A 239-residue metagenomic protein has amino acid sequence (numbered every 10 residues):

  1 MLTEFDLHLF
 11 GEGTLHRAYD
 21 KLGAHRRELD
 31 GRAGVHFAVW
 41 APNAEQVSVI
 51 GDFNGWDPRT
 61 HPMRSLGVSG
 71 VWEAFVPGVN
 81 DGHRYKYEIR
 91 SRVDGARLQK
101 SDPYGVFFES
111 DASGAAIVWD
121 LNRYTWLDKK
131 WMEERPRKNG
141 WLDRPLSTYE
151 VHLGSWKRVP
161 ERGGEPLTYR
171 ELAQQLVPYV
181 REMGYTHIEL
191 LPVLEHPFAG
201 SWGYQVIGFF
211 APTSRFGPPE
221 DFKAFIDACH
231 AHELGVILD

Functional and structural regions predicted by a protein language model:
M1-R32, H36, L66-E150, S155-G164 (+1 more regions): The feature marks proteins involved in alpha-glucan
W40-V47, W56: Short proline/glycine-enriched turn/loop motifs at strand-loop junctions of beta-rich domains
V47-V49, Y85: Short beta-strand elements bearing conserved aromatic residues within extracellular beta-rich modules
D52-D57, R92: Change "in extracellular beta-sheet-rich domains … of secreted and cell-surface proteins" to "in beta-sheet-rich domains
R59-G67: Short, surface-exposed loop motifs enriched in S/T, G, D/E and P with embedded aromatic residues
R135-K138, A173-G184, I226: Short amphipathic alpha-helices and their capping/turn segments at secondary-structure boundaries
S147-V151, I188-L190, V236-L238: Hydrophobic faces of well-ordered beta-strands that scaffold small-molecule active sites in alpha/beta enzyme cores
V159, G164-L167, P178-A224, L234: Aromatic-lined carbohydrate-binding/catalytic grooves of carbohydrate-active enzymes
